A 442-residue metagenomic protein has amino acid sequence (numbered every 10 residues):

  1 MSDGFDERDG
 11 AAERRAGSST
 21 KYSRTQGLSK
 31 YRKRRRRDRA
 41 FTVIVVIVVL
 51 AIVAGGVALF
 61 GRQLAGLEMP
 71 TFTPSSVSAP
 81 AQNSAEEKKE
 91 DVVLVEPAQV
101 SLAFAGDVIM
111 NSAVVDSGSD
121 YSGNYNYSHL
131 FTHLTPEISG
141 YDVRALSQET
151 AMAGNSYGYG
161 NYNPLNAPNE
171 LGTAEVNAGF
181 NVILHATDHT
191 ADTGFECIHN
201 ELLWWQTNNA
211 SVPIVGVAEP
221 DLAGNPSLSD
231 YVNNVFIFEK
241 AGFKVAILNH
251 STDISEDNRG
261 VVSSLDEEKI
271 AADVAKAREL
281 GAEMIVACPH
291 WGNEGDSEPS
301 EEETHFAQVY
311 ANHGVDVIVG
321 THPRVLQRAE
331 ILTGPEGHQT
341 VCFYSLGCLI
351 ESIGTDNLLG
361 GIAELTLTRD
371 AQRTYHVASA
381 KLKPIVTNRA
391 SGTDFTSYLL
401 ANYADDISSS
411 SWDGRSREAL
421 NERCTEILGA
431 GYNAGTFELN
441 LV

Functional and structural regions predicted by a protein language model:
D3-G10, Y22-L28, D38-V442: Acidic, metal/ion-coordinating pockets
R14-R15: Residues that scaffold, gate, or flank divalent-cation-dependent active/transport sites
R32-K33: N-terminal secretory targeting and juxtamembrane "stalk" segments of secreted and cell-surface proteins
